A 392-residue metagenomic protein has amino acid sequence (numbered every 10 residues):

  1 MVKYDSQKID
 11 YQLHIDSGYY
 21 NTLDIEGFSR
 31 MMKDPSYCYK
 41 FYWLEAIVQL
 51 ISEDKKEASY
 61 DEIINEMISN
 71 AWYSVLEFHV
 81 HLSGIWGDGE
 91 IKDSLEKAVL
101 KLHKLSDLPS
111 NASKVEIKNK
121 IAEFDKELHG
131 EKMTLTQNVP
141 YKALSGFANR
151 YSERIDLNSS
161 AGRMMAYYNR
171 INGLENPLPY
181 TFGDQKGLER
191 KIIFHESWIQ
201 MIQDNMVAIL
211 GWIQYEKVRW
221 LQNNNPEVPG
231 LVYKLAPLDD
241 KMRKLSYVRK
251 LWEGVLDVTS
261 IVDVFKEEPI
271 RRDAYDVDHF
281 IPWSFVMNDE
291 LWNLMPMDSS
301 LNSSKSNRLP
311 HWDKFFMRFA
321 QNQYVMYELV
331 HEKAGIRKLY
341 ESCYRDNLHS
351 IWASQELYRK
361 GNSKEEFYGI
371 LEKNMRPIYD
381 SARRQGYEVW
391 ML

Functional and structural regions predicted by a protein language model:
V2-V248, W252, H311-H331: Mixed-charge, low-complexity interaction segments
N21, K40, L256-T259, D273-D276 (+1 more regions): Active-site-proximal structural scaffolding
S36, V262, L392: Long C-terminal interaction/binding lobes of large macromolecular proteins
S246-D276, D298: Short cysteine-rich loop/turn motifs with clustered Cys
F265-P296, S304-R318: Histidine-centered nuclease catalytic patch
E268-R271, F285, S299-S306, E328-H331 (+3 more regions): Hydrophobic alpha-helix feature that most strongly marks membrane-spanning transmembrane helices and their immediate
P310-L392: C-terminal structured domain segments
